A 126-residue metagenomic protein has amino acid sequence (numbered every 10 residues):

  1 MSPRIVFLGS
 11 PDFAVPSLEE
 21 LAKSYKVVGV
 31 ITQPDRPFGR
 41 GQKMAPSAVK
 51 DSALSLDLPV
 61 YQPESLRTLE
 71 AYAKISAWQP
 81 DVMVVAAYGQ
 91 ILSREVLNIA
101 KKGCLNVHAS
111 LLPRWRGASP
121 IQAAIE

Functional and structural regions predicted by a protein language model:
M1-E126: One-carbon transfer enzymes
